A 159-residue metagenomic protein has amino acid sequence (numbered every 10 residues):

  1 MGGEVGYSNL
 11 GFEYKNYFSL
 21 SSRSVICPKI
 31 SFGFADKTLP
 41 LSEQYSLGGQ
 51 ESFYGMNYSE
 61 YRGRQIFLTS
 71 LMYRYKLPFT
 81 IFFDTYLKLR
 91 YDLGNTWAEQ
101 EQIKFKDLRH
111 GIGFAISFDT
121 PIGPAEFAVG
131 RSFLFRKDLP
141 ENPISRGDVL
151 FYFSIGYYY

Functional and structural regions predicted by a protein language model:
M1-T85, L89-E99, P140-E141, F153-Y157: C-terminal outer-membrane beta-barrel translocator/porin domains of Gram-negative envelope proteins and their
V25, P124-E126: Membrane-spanning beta-strand positions in outer-membrane beta-barrel proteins
Y73-K76, F114-D119: Short basic/hydrophobic patches in alpha-helices and adjacent helix-turn junctions that form amphipathic surface motifs
R90-G94, S117-P121, A128-S132, Y158: Short, loop-centered acidic/histidine patches that primarily coordinate divalent metals
W97-Q100, A125, L134-D138: Short active-site-adjacent structural elements
I103-I116: A short alpha/beta connector and helix-capping loop motif
I116-G123, R146-Y159: Outer-membrane beta-barrel "beta-signal"
R131-F135, P143-S145: A short, acidic, flexible beta-alpha connecting loop/helix-capping segment that sits on the rim of active
